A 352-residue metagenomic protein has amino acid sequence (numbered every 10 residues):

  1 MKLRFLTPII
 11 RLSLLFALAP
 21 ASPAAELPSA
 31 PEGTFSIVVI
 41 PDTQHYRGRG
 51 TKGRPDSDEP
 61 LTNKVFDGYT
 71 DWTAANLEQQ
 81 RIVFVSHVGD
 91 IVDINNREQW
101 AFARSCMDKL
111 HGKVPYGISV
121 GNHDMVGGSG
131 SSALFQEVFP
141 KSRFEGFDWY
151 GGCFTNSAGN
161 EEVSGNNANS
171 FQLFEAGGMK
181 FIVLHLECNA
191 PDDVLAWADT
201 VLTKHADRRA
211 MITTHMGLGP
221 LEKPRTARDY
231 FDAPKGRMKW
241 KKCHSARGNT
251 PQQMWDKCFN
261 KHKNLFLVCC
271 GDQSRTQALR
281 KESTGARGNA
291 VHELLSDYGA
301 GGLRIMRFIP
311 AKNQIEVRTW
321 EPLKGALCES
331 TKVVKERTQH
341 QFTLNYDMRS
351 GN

Functional and structural regions predicted by a protein language model:
M1-T7: N-terminal secretory signal peptides that target proteins for export/translocation
P8-P20: Bacterial N-terminal signal peptides
A24-E98, Y230-A233: N-terminal active-site segment of His-dependent metallophosphoesterases
F35-I37, H45-T51, D192-V194, G302 (+1 more regions): Short, solvent-exposed loop/turn elements at domain surfaces
S36-P41, H45, V83-V88, V92-D93 (+11 more regions): Structural recognition of the beta-strand scaffold that forms the well-ordered cores of secreted hydrolase catalytic
P55-S57, N96-A196, H205, A278-L295 (+2 more regions): Extended active-site neighborhood of metal-dependent phosphoesterases/phosphodiesterases
Y69-F84, G112, V163-A168, E175 (+1 more regions): His/acidic metal-ligating clusters that form di-metal
R275-N352: Binuclear metal-dependent phosphoesterase catalytic core
